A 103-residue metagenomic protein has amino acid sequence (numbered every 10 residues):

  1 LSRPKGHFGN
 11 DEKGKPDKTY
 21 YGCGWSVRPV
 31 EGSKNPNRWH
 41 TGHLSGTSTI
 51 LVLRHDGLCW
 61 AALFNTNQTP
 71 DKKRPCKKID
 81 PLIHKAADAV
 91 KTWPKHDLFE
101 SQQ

Functional and structural regions predicted by a protein language model:
L1-Q103: Catalytic loop of the DD-peptidase/beta-lactamase superfamily, centered on the K-T-G motif and neighboring
